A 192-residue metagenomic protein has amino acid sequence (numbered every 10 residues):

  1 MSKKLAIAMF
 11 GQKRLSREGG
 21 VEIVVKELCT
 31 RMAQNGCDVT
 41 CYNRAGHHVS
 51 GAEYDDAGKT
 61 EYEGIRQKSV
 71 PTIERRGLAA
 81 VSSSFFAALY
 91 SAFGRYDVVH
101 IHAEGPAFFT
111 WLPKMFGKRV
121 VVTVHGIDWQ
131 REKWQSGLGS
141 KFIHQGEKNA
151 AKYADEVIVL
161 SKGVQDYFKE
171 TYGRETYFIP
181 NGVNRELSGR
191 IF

Functional and structural regions predicted by a protein language model:
K4-L5, M9-E18, V24-R75, V164-K169: N-terminal strand-loop element at the rim of the active site of nucleotide-sugar-dependent glycosyltransferases
G36, Y96, G117, A154-D155: Short, well-ordered alpha-helix to beta-strand connector turns
Y62-L89, E132-G139: A short, charged, and often flexible helix/loop element on the N-terminal side of the glycosyltransferase catalytic
A79-A92, Y96-W129: An aromatic- and histidine-rich active-site surface loop
L89-A92, M115, L138-V157: Membrane-proximal helix-turn-helix segments that form the acceptor-binding/catalytic region of lipid-linked
W129-N149, R185, G189: Nucleotide-sugar donor phosphate/pyrophosphate-binding loop at the beta->alpha transition of glycosyltransferases
G163, G182: Carbohydrate-associated surface elements
E170, V183-F192: Acidic anion/phosphate-binding donor-loop and adjacent secondary structure in glycosyltransferase catalytic cores
